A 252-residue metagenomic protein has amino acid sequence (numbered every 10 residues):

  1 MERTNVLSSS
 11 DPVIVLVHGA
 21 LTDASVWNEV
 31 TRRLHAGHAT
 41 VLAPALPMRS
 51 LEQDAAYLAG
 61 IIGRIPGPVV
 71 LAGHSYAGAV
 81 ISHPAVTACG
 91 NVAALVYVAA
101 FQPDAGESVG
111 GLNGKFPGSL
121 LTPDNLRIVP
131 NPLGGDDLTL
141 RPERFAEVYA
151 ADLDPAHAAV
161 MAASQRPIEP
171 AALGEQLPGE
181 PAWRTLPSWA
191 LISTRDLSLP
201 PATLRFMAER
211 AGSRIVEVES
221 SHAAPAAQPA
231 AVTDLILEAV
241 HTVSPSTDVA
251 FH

Functional and structural regions predicted by a protein language model:
S9-L51, V69-V70, T87: Conserved HGGG/HGGXW glycine-rich cap/lid loop of the alpha/beta-hydrolase fold
P12, W183-S188, R210-S213: Short, proline-enriched alpha-helix->beta-strand connector loops that line the catalytic pocket of alpha/beta-hydrolase
T40-V70, H83-T87, S108-F116: Active-site loop/oxyanion-hole signature of alpha/beta-hydrolase fold enzymes
A72-I81: Gly/Ala-rich beta-loop-alpha elbow adjacent to hydrolase catalytic centers
G90-V92, V96-L133, E169-L173, L199-P200 (+2 more regions): Flexible "cap/lid" loop of the alpha/beta hydrolase fold
L95, P187-D196: Conserved strand-to-loop "acid loop" that flanks and positions the catalytic carboxylate
V160-A182: Active-site nucleophile elbow and catalytic-triad environment of alpha/beta-hydrolase enzymes
S193-A226, A231, E238-A239: Conserved loop-alpha-helix segment in the C-terminal half of the alpha/beta-hydrolase fold that carries the catalytic
